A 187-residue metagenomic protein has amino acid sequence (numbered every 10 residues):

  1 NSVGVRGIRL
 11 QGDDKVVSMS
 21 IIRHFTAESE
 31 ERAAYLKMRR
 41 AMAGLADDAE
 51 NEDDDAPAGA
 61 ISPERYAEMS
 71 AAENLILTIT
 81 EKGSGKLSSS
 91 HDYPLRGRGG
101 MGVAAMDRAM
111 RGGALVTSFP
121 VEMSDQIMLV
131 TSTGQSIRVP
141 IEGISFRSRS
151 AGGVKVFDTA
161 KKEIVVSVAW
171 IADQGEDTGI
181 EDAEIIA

Functional and structural regions predicted by a protein language model:
N1-A187: C-terminal interaction appendages of subunits in large macromolecular complexes
